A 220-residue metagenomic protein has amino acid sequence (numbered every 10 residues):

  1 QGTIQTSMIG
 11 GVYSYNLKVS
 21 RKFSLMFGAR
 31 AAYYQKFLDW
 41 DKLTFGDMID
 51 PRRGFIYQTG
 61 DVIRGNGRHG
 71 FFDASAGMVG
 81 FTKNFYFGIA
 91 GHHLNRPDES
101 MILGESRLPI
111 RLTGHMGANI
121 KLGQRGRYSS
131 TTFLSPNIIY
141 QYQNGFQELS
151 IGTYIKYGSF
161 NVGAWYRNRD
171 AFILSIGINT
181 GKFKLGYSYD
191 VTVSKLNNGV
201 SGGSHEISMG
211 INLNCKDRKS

Functional and structural regions predicted by a protein language model:
Q1-S220: Subset of outer-membrane beta-barrel
